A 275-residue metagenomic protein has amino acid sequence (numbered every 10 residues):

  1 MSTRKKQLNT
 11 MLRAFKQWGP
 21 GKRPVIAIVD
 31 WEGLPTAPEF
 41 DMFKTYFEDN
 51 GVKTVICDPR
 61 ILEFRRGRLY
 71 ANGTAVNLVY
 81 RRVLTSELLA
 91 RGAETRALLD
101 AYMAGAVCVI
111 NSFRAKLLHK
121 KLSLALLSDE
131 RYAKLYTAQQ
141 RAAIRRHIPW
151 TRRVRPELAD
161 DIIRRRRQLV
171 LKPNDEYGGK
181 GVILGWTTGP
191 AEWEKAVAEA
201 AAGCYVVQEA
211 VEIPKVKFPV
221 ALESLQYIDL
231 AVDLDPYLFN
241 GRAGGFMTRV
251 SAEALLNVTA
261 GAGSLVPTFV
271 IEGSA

Functional and structural regions predicted by a protein language model:
M1-A275: Domain-scale recognition of functional cores that engage charged ligands
